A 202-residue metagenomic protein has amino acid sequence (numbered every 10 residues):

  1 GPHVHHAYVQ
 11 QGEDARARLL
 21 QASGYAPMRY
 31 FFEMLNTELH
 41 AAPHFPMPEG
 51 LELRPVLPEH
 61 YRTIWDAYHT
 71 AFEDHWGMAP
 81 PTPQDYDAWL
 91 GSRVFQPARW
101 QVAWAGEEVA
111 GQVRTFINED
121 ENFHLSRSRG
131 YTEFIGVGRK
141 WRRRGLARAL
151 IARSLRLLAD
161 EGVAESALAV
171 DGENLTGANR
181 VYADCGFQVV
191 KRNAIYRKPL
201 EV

Functional and structural regions predicted by a protein language model:
G1-G50, A194-P199: Acyl-donor-binding surface of acyltransferase catalytic domains
G1-Q10, L158-V170: Conserved GNAT acetyl-CoA-binding A-motif
R16-L20, Y182, F187: Conserved active-site tyrosine of GNAT-family acetyltransferases
E52-D66: A short beta-loop-alpha structural element at the N-terminal edge of CoA-dependent acyl/N-acetyltransferase catalytic
E73-I135: A conserved beta-strand-loop-helix scaffold within acyl/acetyltransferase catalytic domains
F134-V137, R143-D160, E165, N179-D184: Conserved acetyl-CoA-binding loop-helix of GNAT-fold acetyltransferases
I151, N174-A178, I195-L200: Short glycine/proline-centered loop/turn elements that form peptide/ligand docking sites
